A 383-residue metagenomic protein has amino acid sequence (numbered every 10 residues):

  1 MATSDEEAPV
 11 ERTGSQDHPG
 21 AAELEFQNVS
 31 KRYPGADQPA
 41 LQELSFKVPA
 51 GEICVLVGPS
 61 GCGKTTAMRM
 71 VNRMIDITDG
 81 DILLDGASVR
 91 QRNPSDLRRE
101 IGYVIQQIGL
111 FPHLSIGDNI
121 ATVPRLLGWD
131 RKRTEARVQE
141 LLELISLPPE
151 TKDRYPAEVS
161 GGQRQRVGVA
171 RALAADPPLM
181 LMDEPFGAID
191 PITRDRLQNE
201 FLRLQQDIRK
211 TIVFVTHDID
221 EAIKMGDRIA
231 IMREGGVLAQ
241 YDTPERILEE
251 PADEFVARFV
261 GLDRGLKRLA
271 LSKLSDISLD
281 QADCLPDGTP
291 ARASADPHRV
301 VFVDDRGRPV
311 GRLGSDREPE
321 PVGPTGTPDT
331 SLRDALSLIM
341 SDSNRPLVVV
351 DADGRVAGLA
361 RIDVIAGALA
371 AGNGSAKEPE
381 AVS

Functional and structural regions predicted by a protein language model:
V57-P59: The feature captures the beta-strand-to-loop junction immediately N-terminal to the Walker
N72: Helix-to-loop junction immediately C-terminal to a conserved catalytic motif
S88-G102, L126, K132: ABC ATPase NBD coupling module
L114-A121: Short coil-to-helix segment of the ABC ATPase nucleotide-binding domain corresponding to the Q-loop/switch region
R125, K132-E150: Conserved ABC ATPase "signature" region
A157, A175: Conserved signature/switch motifs of ABC ATPase nucleotide-binding domains
V169: Hydrophobic anchor residue at the start of the ABC signature
L279-R306, G323-S383: The conserved cystathionine-beta-synthase
